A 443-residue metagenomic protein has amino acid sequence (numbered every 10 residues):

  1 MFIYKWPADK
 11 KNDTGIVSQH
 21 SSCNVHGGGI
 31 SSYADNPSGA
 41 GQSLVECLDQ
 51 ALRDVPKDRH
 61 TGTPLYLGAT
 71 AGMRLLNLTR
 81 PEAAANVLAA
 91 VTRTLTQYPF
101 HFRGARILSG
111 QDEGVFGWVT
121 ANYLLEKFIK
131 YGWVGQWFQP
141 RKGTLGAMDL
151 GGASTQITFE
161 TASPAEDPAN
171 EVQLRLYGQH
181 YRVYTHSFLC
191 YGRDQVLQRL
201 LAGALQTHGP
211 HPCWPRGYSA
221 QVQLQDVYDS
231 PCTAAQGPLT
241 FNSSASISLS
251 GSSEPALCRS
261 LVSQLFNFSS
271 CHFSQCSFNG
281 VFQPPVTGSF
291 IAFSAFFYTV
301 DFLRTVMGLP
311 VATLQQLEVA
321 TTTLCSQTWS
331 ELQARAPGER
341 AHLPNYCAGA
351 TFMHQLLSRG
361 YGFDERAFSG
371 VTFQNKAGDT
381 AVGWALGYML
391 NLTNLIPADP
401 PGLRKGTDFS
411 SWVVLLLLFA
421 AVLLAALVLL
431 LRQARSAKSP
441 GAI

Functional and structural regions predicted by a protein language model:
I3, S22-H60, Y66, G72-A147 (+1 more regions): Helical "lid/coupling" subdomains associated with nucleotide-phosphate turnover
A8-Q19: Beta-propeller domains
G151: Active-site glycine-centered loops adjacent to acidic/histidine catalytic or metal-binding residues that shape
